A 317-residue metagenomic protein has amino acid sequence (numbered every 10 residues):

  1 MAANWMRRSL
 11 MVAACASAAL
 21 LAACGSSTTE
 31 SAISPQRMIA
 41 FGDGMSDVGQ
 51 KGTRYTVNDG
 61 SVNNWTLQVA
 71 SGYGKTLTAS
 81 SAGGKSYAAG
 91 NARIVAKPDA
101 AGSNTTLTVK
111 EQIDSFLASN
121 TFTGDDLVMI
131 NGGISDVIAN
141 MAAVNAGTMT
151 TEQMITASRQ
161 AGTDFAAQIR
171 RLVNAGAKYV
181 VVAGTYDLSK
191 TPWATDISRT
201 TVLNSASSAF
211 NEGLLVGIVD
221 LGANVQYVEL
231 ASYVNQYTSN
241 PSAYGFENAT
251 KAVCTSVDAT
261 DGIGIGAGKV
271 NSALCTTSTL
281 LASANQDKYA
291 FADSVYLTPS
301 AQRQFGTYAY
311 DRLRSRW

Functional and structural regions predicted by a protein language model:
M1-A13: Bacterial N-terminal signal peptides that target proteins for export
A3-W5, C24-W317: Conserved active-site regions of diverse hydrolases
A16-S17: Repetitive helical segments and hydrophobic/amphipathic motifs
